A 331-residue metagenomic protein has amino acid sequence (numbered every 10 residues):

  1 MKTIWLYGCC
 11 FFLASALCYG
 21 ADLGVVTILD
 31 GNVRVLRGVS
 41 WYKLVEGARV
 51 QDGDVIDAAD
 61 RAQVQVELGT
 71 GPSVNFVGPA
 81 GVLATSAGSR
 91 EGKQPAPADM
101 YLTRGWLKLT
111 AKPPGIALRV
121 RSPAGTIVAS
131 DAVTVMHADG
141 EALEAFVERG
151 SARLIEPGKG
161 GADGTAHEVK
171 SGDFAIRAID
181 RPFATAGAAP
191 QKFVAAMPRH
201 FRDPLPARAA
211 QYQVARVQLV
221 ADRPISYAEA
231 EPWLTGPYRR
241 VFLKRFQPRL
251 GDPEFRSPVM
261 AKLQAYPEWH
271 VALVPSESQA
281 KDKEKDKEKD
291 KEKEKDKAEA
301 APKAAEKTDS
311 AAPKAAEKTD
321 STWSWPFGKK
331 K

Functional and structural regions predicted by a protein language model:
K2, Y42-V45, V77, R90-P97 (+1 more regions): C-terminal interaction modules
Y7-A16: Bacterial N-terminal signal peptides
A21-G38, A59-Q63, G78-I116, A132-T134 (+1 more regions): Glycine- and acidic-residue-biased ligand/ion/polar-headgroup-sensing regions
S40, A62, T70-V74, I116 (+2 more regions): Short acidic/polar mixed-charge low-complexity motifs
Y42-A80: N-terminal, post-signal-peptide region of Sec/Tat-exported proteins
A48-R49, T134-M136: Regulatory nucleotide-sensing modules
R61, G71, V77-V82, P123 (+3 more regions): Tight coil/turn sites that cap or link beta-strands
